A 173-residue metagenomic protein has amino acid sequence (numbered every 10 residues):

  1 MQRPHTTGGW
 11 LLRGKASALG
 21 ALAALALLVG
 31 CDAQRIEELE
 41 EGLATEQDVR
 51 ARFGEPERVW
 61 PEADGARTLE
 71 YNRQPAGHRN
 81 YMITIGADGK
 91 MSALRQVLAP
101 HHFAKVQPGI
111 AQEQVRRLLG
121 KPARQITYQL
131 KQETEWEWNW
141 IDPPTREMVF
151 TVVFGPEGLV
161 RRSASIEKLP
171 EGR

Functional and structural regions predicted by a protein language model:
M1-V29: Sec-dependent bacterial lipoprotein signal peptides
C31-R173: Residues within mature, well-folded domains
